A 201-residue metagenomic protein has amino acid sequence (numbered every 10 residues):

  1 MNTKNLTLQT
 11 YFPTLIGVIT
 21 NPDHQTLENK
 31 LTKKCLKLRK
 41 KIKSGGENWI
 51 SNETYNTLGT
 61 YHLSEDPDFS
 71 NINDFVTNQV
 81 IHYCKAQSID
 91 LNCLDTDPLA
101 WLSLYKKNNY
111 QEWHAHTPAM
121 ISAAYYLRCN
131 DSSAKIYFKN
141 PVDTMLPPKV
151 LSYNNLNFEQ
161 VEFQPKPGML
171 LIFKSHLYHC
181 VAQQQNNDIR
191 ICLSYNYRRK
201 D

Functional and structural regions predicted by a protein language model:
M1-D90, Y110: Non-heme Fe(II)/2-oxoglutarate
T7, E112, A182-N186: Short proline/glycine-enriched turn/loop segments at secondary-structure junctions
F12-T14, P118-M120, D188-R190: A general secondary-structure signal for short beta-strands and their flanking turns/coil in non-transmembrane regions
G17, P98-A100, I121-A123, I191-Y195: Hydrophobic residues positioned within well-ordered beta-strands of beta-sheet architectures
T20-P22, Y105, Y126-R128, N196-K200: Solvent-exposed residues in well-ordered beta-strands and their adjoining turns, especially edge/terminal strands
I89-A100: A short coil-to-beta-strand element that immediately follows conserved catalytic motifs
L102-I172: Catalytic core of non-heme Fe(II) oxygenases with the double-stranded beta-helix
S152-D201: Catalytic core of Fe(II)/2-oxoglutarate
